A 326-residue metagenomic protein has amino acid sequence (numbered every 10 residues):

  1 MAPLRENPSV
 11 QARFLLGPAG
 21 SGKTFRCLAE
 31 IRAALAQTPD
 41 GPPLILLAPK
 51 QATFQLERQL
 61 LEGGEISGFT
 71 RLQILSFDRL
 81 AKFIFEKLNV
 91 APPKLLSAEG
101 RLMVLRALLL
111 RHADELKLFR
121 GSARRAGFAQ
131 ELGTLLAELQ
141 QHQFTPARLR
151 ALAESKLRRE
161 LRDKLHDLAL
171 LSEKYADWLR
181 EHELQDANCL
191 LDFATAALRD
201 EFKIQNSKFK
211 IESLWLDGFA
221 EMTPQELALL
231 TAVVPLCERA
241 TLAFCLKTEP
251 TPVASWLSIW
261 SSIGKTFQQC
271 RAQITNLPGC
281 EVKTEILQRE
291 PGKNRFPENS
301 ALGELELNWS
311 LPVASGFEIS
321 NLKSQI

Functional and structural regions predicted by a protein language model:
P3, Q11-L15, R111-K203, K208-W215 (+2 more regions): Accessory N-terminal region flanking or inserted into the helicase ATPase core in nucleic-acid motor proteins
V10-L60: Glycine-rich P-loop/Walker A and Walker A-like loops and their local beta1-loop-alpha1 context in P-loop NTPases
P39-P43, F69-L72, K210-I211, L236-A240: Short glycine-/polar-rich loops that comprise or flank the Walker A/P-loop and associated switch/sensor motifs
G41-R159, D163, E173: Conserved P-loop NTPase-based nucleic-acid remodeling module centered on helicase motor cores
L46-A48, I74, W215, R239-C245: Structural recognition of the conserved hydrophobic beta-strand(s) that form the central parallel beta-sheet of P-loop
A220-E221: Catalytic acidic motif of RecA-like/P-loop NTPases
E226-Q325: Conserved RecA-like helicase ATPase core segment that couples NTP binding/hydrolysis to strand translocation
